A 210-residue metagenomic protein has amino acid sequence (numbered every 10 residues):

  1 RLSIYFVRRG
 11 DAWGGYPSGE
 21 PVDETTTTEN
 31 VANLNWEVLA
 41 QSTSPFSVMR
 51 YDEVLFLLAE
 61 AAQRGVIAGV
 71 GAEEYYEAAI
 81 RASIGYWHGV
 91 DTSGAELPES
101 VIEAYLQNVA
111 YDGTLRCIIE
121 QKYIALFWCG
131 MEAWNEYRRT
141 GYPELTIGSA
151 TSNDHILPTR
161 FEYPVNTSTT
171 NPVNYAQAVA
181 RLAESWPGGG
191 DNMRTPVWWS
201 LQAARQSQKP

Functional and structural regions predicted by a protein language model:
R1-L58, Q63-R64, V70-Q121, A125 (+1 more regions): Hydrophobic-face positions in mid-chain alpha helices that act as interaction patches
V66-I67, Y142: Residue-level recognition of short, well-ordered coil/turn positions that link secondary-structure elements
I84, H88-P210: C-terminal functional modules
